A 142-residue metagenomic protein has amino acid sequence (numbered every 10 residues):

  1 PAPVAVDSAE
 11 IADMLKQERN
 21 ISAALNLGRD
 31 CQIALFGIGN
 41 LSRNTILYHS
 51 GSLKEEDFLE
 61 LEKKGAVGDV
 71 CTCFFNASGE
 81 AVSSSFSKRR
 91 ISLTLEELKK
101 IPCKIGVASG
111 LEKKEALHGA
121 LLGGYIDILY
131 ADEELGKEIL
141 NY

Functional and structural regions predicted by a protein language model:
P1-Y142: Conserved phosphate- and dinucleotide-binding cores of soluble alpha/beta proteins, encompassing both enzyme active
